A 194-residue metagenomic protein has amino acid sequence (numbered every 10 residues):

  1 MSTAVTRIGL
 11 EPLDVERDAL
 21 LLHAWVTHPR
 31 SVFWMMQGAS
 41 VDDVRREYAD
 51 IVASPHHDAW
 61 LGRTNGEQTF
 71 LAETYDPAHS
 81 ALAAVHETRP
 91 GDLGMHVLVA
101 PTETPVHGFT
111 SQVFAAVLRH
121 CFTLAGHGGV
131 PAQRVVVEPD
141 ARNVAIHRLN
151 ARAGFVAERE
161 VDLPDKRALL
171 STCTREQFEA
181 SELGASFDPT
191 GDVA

Functional and structural regions predicted by a protein language model:
M1-E16, F178-A194: Conserved N-terminal entry element of GNAT/NAT acetyltransferase domains
A24-G38: Helix-loop element at the rim of GNAT/NAT acetyltransferase active sites that forms part of the acceptor-substrate
A49-G94, L98-T102: Acetyl-CoA-dependent GNAT
P101-A115, G128-G129, N143: Conserved glycine-rich acetyl-CoA-binding loop
V106-T123, R148, R152: Conserved acetyl-CoA-binding loop-helix of GNAT-fold acetyltransferases
T123-P139: Conserved GNAT acetyl-CoA-binding A-motif
V135-H147, P164: Conserved beta-strand-loop-alpha-helix junction that forms the acyl-donor binding cleft
E138, V156-L170: Conserved catalytic-core motifs of GNAT/GCN5-like acyltransferases
